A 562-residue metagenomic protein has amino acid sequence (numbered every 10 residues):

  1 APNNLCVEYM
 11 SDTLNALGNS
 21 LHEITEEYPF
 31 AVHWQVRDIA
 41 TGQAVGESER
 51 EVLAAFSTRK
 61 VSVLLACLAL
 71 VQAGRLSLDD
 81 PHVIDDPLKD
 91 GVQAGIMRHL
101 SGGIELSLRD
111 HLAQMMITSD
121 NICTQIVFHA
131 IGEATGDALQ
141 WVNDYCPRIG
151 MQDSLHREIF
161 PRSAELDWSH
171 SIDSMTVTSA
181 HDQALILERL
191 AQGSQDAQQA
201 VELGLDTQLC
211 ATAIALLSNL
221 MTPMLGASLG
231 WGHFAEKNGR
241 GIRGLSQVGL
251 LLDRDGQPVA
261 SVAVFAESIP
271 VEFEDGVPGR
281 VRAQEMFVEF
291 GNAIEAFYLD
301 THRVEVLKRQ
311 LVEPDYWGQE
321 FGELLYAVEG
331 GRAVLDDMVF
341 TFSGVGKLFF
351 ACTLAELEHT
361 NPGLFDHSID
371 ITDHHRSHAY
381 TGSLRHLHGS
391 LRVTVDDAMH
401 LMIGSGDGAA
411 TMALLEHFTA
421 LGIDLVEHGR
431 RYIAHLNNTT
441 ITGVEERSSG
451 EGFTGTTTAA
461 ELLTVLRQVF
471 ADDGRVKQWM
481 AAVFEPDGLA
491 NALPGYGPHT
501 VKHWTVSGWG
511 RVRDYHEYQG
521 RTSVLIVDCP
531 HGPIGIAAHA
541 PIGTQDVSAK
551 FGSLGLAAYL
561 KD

Functional and structural regions predicted by a protein language model:
V7-E23, Y28, H129, A134 (+6 more regions): Structured C-terminal helix/loop/strand segments within mature extracytoplasmic catalytic/sensor domains
Y28, I104, Q125-Q192, A409-A471: Mid-domain, small-residue-enriched loop/turn segments at the edges of structured enzyme/sensor domains
P29-L53, R75, W317-V339, P362-G363: Short, conserved catalytic-motif segment at the N-terminal edge
G46-R50, S107-H111, T118-T124, P161-S171 (+4 more regions): Flexible glycine/proline-enriched surface loops and loop-helix/loop-strand junctions
A54-H82, V262, T341-I371, I536: Active-site SXXK
L65-A73, H129, L185-Q192, N292 (+4 more regions): Short glycine/serine- and small hydrophobic-enriched flexible loop segments
D79-A94, S163, D366-S383, T419: Acidic helix-start/capping segments at beta-turn-to-alpha-helix junctions
K89-F128, A180, S377-F418: Conserved catalytic neighborhood of penicillin-recognizing serine enzymes
